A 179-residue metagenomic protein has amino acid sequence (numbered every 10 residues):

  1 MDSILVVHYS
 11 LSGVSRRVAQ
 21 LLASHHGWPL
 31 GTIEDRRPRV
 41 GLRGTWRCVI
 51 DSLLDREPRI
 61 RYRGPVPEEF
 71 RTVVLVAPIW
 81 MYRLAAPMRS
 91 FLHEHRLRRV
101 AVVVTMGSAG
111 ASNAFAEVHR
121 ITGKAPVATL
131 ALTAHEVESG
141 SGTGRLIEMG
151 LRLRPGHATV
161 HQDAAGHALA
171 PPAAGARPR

Functional and structural regions predicted by a protein language model:
M1-T72, Y82-A86, L151-R179: N-terminal beta1-alpha1-beta2 submodule of the flavodoxin-like/Rossmannoid cofactor-binding fold
S12, R37, W80-M81, G107-A109 (+1 more regions): Solvent-exposed loop/turn segments at secondary-structure junctions within structured extracellular/periplasmic domains
R16-A19, A85-M88, S112-F115, S139-T143: Conserved strand-to-helix beginnings and helix N-cap segments that scaffold or border functional pockets
G27-P29, A125-A128: Conserved beta-strand segments of alpha/beta enzyme cores
T32-D35, V103-G107, A128-H135: A generic structural motif
P38-G44, G110-N113, E136-S141: Short, charged, surface-exposed secondary-structure boundary motifs
G44-P126: Helix-loop-strand module that forms the ligand-binding subsite of alpha/beta enzymes
V127-H167: A charged, well-structured terminal subsegment
